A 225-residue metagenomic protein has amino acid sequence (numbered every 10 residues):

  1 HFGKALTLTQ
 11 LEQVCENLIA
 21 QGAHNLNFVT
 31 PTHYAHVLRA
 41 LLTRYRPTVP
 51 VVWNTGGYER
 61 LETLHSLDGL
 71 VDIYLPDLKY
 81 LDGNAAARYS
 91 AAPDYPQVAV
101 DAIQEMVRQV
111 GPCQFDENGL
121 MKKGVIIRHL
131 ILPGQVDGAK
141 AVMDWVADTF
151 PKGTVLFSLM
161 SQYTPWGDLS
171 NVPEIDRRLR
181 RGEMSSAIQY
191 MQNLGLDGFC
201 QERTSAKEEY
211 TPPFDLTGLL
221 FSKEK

Functional and structural regions predicted by a protein language model:
H1-I73, D82-N84: Conserved Radical SAM active-site core
H1-Q10, N27-A40, R44-Y45, A85-Q109 (+2 more regions): Conserved non-cysteine loop/helix-boundary elements of the Radical SAM core domain that shape
N27-P31, V52-G56, D77, I126-L130 (+2 more regions): A cross-family glycoside hydrolase active-site/sugar-binding cleft signature
A35, G57-L61, L78-P96, V125-I127 (+2 more regions): Conserved radical SAM core fold
L42-T43, D68, S90-A92, P212-G218: Short low-complexity, flexible loop/linker segments enriched in glycine and/or proline with clustered acidic
V49, D82-A85, Y95-Q97, V110-N118 (+2 more regions): Short, structured loop/turn "capping" segments at alpha-beta junctions
D68-D82, V155-Y163: Non-cysteine beta-strand/loop elements that form the S-adenosyl-L-methionine
P112-K225: Auxiliary Fe-S-binding modules of radical SAM enzymes
